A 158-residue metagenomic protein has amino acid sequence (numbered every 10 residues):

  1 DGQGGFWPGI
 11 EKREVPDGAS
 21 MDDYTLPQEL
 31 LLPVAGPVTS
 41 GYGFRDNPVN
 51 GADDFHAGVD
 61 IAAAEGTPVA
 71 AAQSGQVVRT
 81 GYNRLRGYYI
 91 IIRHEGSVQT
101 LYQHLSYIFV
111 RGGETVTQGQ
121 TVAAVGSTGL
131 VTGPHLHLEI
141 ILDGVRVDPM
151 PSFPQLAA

Functional and structural regions predicted by a protein language model:
G2-R86: Surface-exposed, glycine-biased beta-strand/turn segments
G41, T80-G81, I108, V125-T128: Residue-level recognition of beta-strand microenvironments
G41-G43, A64, R93-E95, L105 (+1 more regions): Generic beta-structure capping elements
D54-A57, A71-F109, P134-H135, E139: Zn2+-dependent peptidoglycan hydrolase active-site motif and core
V59, T67, T100, I108 (+2 more regions): Glycine-centered loop/turn positions within well-structured domains that cap or flank conserved ligand/cofactor-binding
A63, Y107-I108, G112: Active-site acidic-Proline motif in GNAT/NAT acetyltransferases
P68-V78, V110-V125: Short, well-structured beta-strand-loop connectors
Y88-H94, L101, E114-A158: Conserved, short, structured surface segments that act as functional micro-motifs
